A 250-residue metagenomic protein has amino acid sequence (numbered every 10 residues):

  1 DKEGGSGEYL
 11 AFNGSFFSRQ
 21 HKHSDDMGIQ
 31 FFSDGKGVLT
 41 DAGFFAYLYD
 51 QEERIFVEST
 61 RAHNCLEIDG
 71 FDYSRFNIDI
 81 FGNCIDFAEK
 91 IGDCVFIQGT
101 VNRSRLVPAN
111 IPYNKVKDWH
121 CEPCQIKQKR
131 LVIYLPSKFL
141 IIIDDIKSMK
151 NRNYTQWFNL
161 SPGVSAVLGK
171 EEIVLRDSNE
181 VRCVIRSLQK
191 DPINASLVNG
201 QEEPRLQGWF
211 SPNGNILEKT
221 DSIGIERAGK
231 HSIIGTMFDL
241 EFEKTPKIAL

Functional and structural regions predicted by a protein language model:
D1-V38, K90-G92, A228-G229: Carbohydrate-active enzyme catalytic cores, enriched for enzymes that act on polyanionic acidic polysaccharides
S18, A46, S74: Glycine-rich nucleotide phosphate-binding loop and flanking beta-alpha elements of Rossmann-like dinucleotide-binding
G28, Y47-Y49: Glycine-rich, phosphate-binding/catalytic loops in enzymes
F32, F45, D69: Catalytic-core segments of enzymes that bind and process phosphorylated/nucleotide-bearing substrates
L39-F44: Catalytic Cys-His active-site segments of thiol-dependent hydrolases/isopeptidases
Y49-L250: CBM-like, beta-strand-rich accessory domains located in the C-terminal region of large, secreted polysaccharide-active
